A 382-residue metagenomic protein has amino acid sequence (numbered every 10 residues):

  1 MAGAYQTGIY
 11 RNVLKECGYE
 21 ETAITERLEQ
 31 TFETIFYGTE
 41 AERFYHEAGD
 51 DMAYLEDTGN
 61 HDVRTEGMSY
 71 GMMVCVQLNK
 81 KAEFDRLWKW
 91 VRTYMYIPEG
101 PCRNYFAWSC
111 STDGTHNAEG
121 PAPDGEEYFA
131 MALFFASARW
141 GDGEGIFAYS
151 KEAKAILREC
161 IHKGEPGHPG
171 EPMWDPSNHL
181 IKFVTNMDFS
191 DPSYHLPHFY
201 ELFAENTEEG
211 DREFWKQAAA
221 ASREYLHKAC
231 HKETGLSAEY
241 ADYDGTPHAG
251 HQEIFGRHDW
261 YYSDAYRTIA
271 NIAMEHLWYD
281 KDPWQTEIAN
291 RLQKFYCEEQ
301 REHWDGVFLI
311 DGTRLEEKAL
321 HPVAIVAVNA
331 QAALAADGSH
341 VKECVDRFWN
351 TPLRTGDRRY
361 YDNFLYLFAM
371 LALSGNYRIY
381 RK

Functional and structural regions predicted by a protein language model:
A2-Q30, T34-Y37, R43, H61-T65 (+5 more regions): Extended ligand-binding clefts on enzyme/binding-domain cores
R27-Y70, C75-A118: Internal amphipathic alpha-helical repeat/solenoid segments
H61-G71, H116-G141: Aromatic-rich carbohydrate-recognition surfaces in CAZymes
G71, E83-F84, I146, A153 (+4 more regions): Solenoid-repeat scaffolds in large eukaryotic assemblies
M72-N79, Y128-R139, H198-E205, A270-L277 (+2 more regions): Short glycine/serine- and small hydrophobic-enriched flexible loop segments
N329, V341, G356-D362, F368: Long, low-complexity C-terminal extensions of enzymes
R347-D357: Solenoid-like repeat scaffolds
